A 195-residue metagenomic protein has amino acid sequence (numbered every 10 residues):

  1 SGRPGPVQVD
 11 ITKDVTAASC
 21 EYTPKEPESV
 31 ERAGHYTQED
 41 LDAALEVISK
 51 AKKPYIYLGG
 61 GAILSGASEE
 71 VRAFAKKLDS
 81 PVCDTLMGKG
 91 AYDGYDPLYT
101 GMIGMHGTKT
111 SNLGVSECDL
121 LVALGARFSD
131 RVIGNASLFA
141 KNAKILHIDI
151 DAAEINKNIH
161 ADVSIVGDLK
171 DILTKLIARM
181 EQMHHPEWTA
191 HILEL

Functional and structural regions predicted by a protein language model:
G2-K50, T189: Conformationally flexible catalytic loops at phosphate/diphosphate-handling active centers
Q8-D10, D79-L86, L146-D149: Short internal beta-strands
V9-I11, Y57-L58, C83-T85, A123-L124 (+2 more regions): General beta-strand structural signal in soluble alpha/beta enzymes
D10, T23-P24, E46, A51 (+1 more regions): Phosphate/pyrophosphate-binding active-site segments
I11-T16, G60-A62, A152: Glycine-rich beta-alpha junction loops
A18-P24, G66-E70, D93-L98, V132-A136 (+2 more regions): Short acidic, glycine/serine/threonine-rich loops at helix termini
Y36, A43-L121: Anionic-ligand anchoring segments at beta-strand to alpha-helix junctions in alpha/beta enzyme folds, i.e., glycine
G104-I155: Phosphate/diphosphate-binding loops
